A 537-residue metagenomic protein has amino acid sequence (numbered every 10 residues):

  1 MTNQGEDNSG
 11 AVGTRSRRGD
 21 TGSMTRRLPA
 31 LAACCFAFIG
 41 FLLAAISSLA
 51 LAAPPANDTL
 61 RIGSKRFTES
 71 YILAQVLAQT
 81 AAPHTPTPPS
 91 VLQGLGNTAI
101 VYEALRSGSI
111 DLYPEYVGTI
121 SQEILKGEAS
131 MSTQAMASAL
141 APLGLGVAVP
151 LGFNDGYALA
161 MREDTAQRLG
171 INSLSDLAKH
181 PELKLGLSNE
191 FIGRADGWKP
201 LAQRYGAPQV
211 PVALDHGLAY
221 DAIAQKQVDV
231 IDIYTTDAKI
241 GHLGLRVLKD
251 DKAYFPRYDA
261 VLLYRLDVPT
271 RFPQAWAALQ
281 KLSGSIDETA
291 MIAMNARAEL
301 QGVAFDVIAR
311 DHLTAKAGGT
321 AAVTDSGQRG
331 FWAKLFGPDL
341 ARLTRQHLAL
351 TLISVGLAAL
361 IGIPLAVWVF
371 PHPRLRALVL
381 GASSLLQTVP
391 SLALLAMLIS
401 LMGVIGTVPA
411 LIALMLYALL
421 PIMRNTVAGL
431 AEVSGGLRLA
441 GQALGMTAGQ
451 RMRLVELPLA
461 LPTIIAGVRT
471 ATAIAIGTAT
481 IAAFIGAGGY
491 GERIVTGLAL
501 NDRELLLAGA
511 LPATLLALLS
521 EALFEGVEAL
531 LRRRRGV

Functional and structural regions predicted by a protein language model:
N57-S90, F153-D221: Bilobed "Venus flytrap"/periplasmic-binding protein-like clamshell domains and structurally analogous long
I124-A148, Q227-V230, K239-A253, R257: Ligand-binding "clamshell"
T314-V355: Periplasmic/extracellular loop-to-transmembrane helix junction in inner-membrane transport proteins
R342, L348-L350, L365-L398, L414 (+1 more regions): Cytoplasmic-entry segments and transmembrane alpha-helices of multi-pass inner-membrane transporters
R342-L350, A396-P421, L461, L505 (+1 more regions): Loop-to-helix entry region at the N-terminal start of transmembrane alpha-helices in multi-pass membrane transporters
P373, A428-A431, A508-V537: C-terminal transmembrane helix and the adjacent membrane-cytosol boundary/short C-terminal tail of inner/organellar
N425-T470, I494, R533, V537: Short cytoplasmic-facing helical segments at TM-TM junctions of multi-pass membrane proteins
G449-A482, L507-A508, P512-L515, S520 (+1 more regions): Transmembrane alpha-helices
